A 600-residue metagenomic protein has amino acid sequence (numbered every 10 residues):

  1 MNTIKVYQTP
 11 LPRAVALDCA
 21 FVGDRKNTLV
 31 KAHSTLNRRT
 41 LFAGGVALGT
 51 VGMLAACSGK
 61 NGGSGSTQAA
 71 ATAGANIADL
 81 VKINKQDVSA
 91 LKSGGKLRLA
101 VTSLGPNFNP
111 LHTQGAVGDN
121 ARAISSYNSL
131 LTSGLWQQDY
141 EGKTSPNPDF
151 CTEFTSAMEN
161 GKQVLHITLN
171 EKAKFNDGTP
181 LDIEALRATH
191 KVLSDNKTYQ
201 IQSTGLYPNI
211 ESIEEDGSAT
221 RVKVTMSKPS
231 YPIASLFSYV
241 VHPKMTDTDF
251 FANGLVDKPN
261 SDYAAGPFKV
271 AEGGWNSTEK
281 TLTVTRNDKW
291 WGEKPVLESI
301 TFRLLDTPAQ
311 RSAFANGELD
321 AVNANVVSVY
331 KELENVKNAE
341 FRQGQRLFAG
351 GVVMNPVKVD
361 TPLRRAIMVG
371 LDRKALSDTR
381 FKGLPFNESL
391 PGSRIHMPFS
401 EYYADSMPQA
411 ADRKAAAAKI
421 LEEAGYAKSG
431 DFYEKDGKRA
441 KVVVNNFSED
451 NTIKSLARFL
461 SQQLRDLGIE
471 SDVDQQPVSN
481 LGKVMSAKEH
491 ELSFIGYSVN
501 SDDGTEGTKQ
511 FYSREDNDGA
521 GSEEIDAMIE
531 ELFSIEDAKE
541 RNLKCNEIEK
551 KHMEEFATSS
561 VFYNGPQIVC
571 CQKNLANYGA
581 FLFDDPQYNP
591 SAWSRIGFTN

Functional and structural regions predicted by a protein language model:
M1-L36, G45-M53: N-terminal secretory signal peptides
L17-N27, A47-L48, L54, S58-G59 (+3 more regions): Detector for C-terminal structural segments
K92, H166, Q202-F250, V369: Surface-exposed binding/hinge segments that line and control ligand-binding clefts or catalytic entry sites
L97-M158, Y263: N-terminal lobe/hinge region of extracytoplasmic solute-binding protein
G118-R122, S126-S133, Q137-E141, S238-K294 (+2 more regions): Gly/Pro-rich hinge or "lid" segments in bacterial periplasmic/extracellular proteins
E279, A427-V499: Ligand/substrate-recognition segments at binding pockets and active sites
R286-E332, E470-D472: Ligand-site clamp/hinge motif
N387-S429, S448-S455: Structural transition elements
